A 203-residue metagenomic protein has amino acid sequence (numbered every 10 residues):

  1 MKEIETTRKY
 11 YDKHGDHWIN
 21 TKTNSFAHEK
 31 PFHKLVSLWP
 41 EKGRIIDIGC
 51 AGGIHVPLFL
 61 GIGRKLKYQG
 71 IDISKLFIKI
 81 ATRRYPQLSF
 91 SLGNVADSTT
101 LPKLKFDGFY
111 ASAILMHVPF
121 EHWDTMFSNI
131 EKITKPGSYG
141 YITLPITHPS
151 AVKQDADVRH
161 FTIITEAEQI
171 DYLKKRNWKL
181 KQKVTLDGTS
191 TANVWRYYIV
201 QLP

Functional and structural regions predicted by a protein language model:
M1-I46, A51-P102, E121-T125, N129 (+1 more regions): Class I (Rossmann-like) S-adenosyl-L-methionine-dependent methyltransferase catalytic domain, capturing the SAM-binding
Y110: A conserved beta-strand element that flanks and buttresses the S-adenosyl-L-methionine
A113-H117: Short catalytic micro-motifs in class I SAM-dependent methyltransferases
V118-F120, T134-P136: Helix-to-beta-strand junctions that scaffold the AdoMet/dcAdoMet cofactor pocket in Class I SAM-dependent enzymes
